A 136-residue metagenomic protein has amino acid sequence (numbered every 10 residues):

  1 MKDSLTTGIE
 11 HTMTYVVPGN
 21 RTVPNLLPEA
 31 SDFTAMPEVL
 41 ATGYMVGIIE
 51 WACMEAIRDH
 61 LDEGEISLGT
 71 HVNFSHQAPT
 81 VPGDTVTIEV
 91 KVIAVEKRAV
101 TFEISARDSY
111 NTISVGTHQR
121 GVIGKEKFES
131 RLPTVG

Functional and structural regions predicted by a protein language model:
K2-L40: Catalytic strand-loop segment that frames the active site of acyl-thioester-processing enzymes
L5-T7, I66, P82, E96: A generic structural micro-feature
T14-P18, S75, Q119-G121: Generic structural detector for well-ordered beta-strands
T22-V23, A35-M36, G64, Q119 (+2 more regions): Glycine-rich, flexible loop/turn motifs
L40-H60: Short, well-structured hydrophobic secondary-structure segments
C53-T87: Hydrophobic beta-strand-centered segment that forms part of the acyl-chain substrate-binding groove
V81-P82, K91-G136: HotDog/MaoC-like acyl-thioester-processing domains
